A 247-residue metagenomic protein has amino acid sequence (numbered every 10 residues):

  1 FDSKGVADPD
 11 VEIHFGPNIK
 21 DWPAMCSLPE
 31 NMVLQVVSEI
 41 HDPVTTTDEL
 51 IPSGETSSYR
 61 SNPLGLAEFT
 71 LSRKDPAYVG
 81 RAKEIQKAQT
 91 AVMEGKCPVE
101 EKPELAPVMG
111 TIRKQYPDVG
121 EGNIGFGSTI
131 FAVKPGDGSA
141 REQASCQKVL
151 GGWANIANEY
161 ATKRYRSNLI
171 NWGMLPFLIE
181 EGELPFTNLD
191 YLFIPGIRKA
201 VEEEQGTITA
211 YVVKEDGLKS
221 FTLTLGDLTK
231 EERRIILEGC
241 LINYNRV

Functional and structural regions predicted by a protein language model:
F1-V247: Fe-S-dependent hydro-lyases/dehydratases of central metabolism
